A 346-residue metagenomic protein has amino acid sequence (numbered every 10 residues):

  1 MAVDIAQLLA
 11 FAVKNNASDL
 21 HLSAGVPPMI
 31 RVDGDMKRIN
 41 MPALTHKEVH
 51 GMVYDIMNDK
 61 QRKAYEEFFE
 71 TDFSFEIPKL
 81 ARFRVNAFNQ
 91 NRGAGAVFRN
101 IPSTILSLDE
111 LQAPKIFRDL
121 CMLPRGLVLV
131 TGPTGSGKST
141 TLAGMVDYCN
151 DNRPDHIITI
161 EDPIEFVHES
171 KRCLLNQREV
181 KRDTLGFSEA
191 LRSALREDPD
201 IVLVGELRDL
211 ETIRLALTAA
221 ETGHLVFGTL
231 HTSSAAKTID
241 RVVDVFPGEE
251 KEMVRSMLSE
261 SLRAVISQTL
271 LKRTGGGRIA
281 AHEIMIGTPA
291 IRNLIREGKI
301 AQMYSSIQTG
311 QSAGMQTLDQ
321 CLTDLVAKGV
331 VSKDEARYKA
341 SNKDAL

Functional and structural regions predicted by a protein language model:
M1-L346: Short, flexible helix-loop junctions that flank or precede catalytic/ligand sites
